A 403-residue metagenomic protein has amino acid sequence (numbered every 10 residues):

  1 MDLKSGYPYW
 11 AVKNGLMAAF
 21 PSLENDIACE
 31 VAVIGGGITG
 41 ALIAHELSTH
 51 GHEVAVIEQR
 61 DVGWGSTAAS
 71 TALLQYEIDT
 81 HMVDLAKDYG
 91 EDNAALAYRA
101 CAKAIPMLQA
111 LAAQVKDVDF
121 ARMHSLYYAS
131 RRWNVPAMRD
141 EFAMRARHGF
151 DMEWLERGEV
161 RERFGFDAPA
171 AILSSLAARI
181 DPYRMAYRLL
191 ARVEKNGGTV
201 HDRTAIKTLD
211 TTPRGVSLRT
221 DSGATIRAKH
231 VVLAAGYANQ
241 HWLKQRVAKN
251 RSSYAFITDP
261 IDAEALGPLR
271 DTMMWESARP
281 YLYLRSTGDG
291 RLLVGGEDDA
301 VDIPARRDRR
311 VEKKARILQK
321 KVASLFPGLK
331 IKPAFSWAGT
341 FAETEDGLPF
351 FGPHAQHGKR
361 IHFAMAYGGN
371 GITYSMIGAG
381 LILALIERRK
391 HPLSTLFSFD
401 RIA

Functional and structural regions predicted by a protein language model:
M1-V31: Extreme N-terminal leader/targeting segments of oxidoreductases
C29-V56: N-terminal Rossmann-like FAD-binding beta1-loop-alpha1 element of flavoenzymes
T49-A69: Glycine-rich FAD pyrophosphate-binding loop
A68-T71, A177, G236, Q240-H241 (+6 more regions): Glycine-rich phosphate/pyrophosphate-binding beta-alpha loops
L85-R192: Rossmann-like flavin
A143-M144, A171-S222, I226-K229: Helical element adjacent to the flavin cofactor pocket in flavoenzyme catalytic cores
T208-T287: Flavin-dependent oxidoreductases
D302, D308, A323-A403: C-terminal catalytic lobe of FAD-dependent flavoproteins
